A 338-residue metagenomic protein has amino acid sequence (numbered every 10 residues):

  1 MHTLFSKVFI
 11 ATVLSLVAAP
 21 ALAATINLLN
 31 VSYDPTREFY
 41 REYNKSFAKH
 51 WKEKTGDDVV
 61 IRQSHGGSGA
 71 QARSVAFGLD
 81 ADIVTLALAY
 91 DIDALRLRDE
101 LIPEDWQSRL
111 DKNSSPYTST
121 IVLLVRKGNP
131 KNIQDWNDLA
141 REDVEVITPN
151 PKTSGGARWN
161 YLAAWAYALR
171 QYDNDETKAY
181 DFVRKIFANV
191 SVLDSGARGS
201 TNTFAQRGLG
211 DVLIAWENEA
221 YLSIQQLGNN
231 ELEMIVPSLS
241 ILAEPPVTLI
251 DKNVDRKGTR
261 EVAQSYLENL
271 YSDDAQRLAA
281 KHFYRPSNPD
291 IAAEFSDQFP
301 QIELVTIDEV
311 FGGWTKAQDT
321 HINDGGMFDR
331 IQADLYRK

Functional and structural regions predicted by a protein language model:
M1-I10: Bacterial N-terminal signal peptides that target proteins for export
A18-P20: N-terminal signal peptide c-region/cleavage motif recognized by signal peptidases
A24-S154, S296, E303, D308 (+1 more regions): N-terminal segment of the mature folded domain
V31-Y33, V125-K127, E145-Y172, F187-V190 (+1 more regions): Short beta-strand->loop
S115-S119, Y180-F187, D194-S195, L227-R260 (+1 more regions): Periplasmic-binding protein-like
G128-Q134, T153, A166-N174, N253-E261: Short helix-loop capping/hinge motifs at secondary-structure junctions, enriched in acidic/polar residues
Q171-S238: Ligand-binding pocket segment of bilobal, Venus flytrap-like solute-binding proteins
V254-K338: Extracellular/periplasmic juxtamembrane helices and adjacent flexible linkers that interface with membrane partners
